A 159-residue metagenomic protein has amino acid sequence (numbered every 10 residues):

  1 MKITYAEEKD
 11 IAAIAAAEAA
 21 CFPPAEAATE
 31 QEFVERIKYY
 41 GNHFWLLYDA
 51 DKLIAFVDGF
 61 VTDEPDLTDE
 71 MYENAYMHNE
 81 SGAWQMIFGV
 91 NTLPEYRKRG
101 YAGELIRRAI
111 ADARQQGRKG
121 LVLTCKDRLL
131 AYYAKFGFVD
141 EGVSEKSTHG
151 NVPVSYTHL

Functional and structural regions predicted by a protein language model:
K2-I14: A short beta-loop-alpha structural element at the N-terminal edge of CoA-dependent acyl/N-acetyltransferase catalytic
P24-D49, F56-M77: Active-site rim helix/loop that mediates acceptor-substrate recognition in acyltransferases
A55-V90, R97, R107, S147-V152: Conserved acyl-donor/pantetheine-binding loop and adjacent beta-alpha core of acyl/acetyltransferases and related
G100: Conserved G/P- and acidic residue-centered "switch" motifs that form tight phosphate/ATP-binding loops in soluble
G103: Residues forming the Rossmann-fold NAD(P)(H) cofactor-binding site
A113-C125: Conserved GNAT acetyl-CoA-binding A-motif
Q115, D127-G150: Conserved active-site alpha-helix within GNAT-family acetyltransferase domains
T157-H158: Conserved small/polar residues in nucleotide/adenosyl-binding loops
